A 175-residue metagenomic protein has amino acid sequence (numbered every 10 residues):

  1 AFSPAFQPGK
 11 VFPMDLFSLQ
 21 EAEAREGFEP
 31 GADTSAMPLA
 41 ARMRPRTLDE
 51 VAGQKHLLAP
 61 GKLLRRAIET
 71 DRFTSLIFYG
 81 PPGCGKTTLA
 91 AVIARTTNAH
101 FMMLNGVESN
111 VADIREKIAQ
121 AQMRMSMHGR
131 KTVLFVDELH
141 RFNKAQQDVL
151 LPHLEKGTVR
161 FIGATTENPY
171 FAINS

Functional and structural regions predicted by a protein language model:
P8: Cationic, low-complexity basic patches in intrinsically disordered or flexible, solvent-exposed regions
L16-G31, R66-L104, L151-P152, K156: Walker A/P-loop
D33-L76, P81, Q120-M123: Pre-Walker A (pre-P-loop) alpha-helix and adjacent loop at the N terminus of AAA/AAA+ ATPase modules, a conserved
R44-P45, L58, T70-T74, T96-N98 (+3 more regions): Short loop/turn elements that form and flank the Walker-type P-loop nucleotide-binding site in RecA-like NTPase cores
V51, F78, T87, A94 (+4 more regions): Conserved RecA-like P-loop NTPase ATPase core
A59-G61, H100-T132: Short glycine-rich substrate-engagement loop in P-loop NTPases that contacts/grips substrate
L104, F135, R160-A164: Structural recognition of the conserved hydrophobic beta-strand(s) that form the central parallel beta-sheet of P-loop
H140, A145-S175: Conserved catalytic/switch belt of AAA+ P-loop NTPases
